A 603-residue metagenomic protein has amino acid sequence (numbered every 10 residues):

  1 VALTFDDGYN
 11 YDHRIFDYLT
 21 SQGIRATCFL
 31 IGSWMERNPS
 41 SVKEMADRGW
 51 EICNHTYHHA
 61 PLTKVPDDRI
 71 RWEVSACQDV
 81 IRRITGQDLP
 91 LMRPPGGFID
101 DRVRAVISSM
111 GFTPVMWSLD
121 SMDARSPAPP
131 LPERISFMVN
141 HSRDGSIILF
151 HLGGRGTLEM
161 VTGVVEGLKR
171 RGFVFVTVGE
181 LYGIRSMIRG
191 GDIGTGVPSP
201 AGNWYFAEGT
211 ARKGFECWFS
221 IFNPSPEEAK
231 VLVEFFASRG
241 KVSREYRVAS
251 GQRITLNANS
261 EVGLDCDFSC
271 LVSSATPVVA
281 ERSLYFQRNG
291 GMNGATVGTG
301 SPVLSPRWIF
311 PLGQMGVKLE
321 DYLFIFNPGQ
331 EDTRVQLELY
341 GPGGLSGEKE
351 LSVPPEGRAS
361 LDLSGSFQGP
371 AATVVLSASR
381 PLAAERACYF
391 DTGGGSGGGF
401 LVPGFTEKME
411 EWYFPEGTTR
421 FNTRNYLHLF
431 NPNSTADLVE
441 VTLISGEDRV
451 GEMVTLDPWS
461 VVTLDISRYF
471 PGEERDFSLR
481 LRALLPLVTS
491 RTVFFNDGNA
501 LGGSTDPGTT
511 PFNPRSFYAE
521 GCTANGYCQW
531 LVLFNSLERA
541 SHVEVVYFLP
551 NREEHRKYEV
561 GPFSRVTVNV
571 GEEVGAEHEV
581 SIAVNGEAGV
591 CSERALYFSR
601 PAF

Functional and structural regions predicted by a protein language model:
V1-V65, R69-L89, G167, V174 (+1 more regions): Active-site beta->alpha N-cap acidic-glycine motif
N10-D12, H59-L62, F98-R102, M122 (+1 more regions): Active-site environment of divalent metal-dependent phosphoester hydrolases
L19, R37-P39, L62-V65, A124-P129 (+3 more regions): Short, charged, surface-exposed secondary-structure boundary motifs
R25, E51, T113, D120 (+4 more regions): Residue-level detector of anion-binding/catalytic polar loops
D67-W72, P132, V139, R155-L158: Non-membrane alpha-helical structural segments and their capping/turn regions in soluble enzymes
D88, F98-H141, F173-R185: His/Asp/Glu-enriched short active-site or ligand-binding loop at hydrolase and phosphoryl-transfer sites
H141-G179: Catalytic grooves of carbohydrate-active enzymes
M187-F603: Gly/Pro-rich, tryptophan- and cysteine-flecked surface segments typical of secreted/extracellular proteins
